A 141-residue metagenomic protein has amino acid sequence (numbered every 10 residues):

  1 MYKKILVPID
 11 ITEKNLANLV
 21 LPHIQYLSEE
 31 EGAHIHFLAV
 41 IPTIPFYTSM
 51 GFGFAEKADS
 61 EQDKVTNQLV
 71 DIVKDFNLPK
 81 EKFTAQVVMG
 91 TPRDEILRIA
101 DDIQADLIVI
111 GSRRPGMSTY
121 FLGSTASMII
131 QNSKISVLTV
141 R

Functional and structural regions predicted by a protein language model:
M1, D75-I108, P115: Structural beta-alpha unit
K3-G51: Small/aliphatic-rich secondary-structure junction motif
I9, A39, G111-R113, R141: Short secondary-structure boundary segments
H36-L38, T84-V88, L138: General small-molecule cofactor/ligand-binding pocket signal
G53-E56, I103, A126-M128: Short, hinge-like loop/turn segments at secondary-structure boundaries
A55-N67: A short acidic, glycine-rich active-site loop that binds or catalyzes chemistry on phosphate/adenosine moieties
I110-Q131: Glycine-rich, Arg-bearing micro-motifs that act as flexible, cationic patches
